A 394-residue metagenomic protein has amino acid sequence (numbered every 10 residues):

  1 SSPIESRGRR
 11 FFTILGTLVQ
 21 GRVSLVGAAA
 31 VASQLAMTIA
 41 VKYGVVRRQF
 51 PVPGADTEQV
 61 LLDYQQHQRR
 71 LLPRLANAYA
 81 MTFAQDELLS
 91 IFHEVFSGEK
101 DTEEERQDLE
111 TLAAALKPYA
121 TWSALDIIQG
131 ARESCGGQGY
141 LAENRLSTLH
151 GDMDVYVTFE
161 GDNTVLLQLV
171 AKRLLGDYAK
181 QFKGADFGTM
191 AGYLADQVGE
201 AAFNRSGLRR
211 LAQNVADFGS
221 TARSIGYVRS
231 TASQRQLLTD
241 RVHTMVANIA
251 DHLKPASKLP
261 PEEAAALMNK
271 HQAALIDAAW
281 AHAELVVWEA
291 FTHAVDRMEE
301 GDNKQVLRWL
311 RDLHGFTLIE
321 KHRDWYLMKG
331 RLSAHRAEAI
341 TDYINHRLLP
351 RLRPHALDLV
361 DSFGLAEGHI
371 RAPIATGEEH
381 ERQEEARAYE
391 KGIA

Functional and structural regions predicted by a protein language model:
S1-A394: Flavin-dependent oxidoreductase catalytic core characteristic of acyl-CoA dehydrogenase/oxidase-like enzymes
